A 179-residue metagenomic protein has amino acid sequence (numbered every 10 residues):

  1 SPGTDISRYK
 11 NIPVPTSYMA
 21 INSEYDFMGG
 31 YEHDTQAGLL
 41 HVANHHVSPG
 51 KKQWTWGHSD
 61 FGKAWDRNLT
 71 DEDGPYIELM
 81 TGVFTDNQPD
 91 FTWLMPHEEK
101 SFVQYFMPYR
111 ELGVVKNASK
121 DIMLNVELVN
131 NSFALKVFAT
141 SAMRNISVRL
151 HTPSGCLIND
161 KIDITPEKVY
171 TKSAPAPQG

Functional and structural regions predicted by a protein language model:
S1-E99, M107: A contiguous, surface-exposed recognition patch within enzymatic or periplasmic domains that forms
P89-W93, I158-D163: Beta-strand-rich interaction surfaces with strong enrichment in secreted/lumenal proteins
P96-H97, L128-N130, T165-V169: Solvent-exposed, conformationally flexible loop/turn segments
E99-V115: A general sequence property marking short-to-moderate contiguous segments in secreted/outer-membrane adhesion
E111-M143: Surface beta-strand/loop "capping" patches
S132-I162: Beta-strand-rich binding/interaction modules
V148-R149, A174-G179: Short, aromatic- and glycine-rich surface loops/edge beta-strands on solvent-exposed regions
N159-D160, K168-A176: Exposed aromatic-hydrophobic patches
